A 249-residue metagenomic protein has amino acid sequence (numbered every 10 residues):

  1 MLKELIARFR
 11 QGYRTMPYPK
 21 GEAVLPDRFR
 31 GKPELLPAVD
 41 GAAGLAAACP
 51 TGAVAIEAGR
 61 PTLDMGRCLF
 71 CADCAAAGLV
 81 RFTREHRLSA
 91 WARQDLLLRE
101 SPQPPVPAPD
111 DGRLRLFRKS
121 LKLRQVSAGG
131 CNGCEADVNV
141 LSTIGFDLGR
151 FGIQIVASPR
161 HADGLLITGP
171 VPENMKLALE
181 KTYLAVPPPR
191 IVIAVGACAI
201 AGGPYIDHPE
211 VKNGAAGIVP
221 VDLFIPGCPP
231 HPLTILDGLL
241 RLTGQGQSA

Functional and structural regions predicted by a protein language model:
M1-A48, G52: Ferredoxin-type iron-sulfur electron-transfer modules and their immediate structural context
K3, A7, R14-M16, E22 (+2 more regions): Flanking helices and flexible, charged tails adjoining ferredoxin-like Fe-S electron-transfer domains in multi-subunit
L35, A43-R93: Iron-sulfur cluster-binding cysteine motifs and their immediate structural context in ferredoxin-like electron-transfer
A38, G66, T168-V171: Structural motif
A43, L88-S89, C131-N132, P230-L233: A short acidic, often aromatic-flanked loop/helix-cap motif at beta-alpha or helix-coil junctions that lines enzyme
P61-C68, K122-V126, V195: Immediate flanking context of iron-sulfur cluster ligation sites
A136-V138, T143-F146, R150-L236: Cofactor-cradling patches in redox/metallo enzymes
A201, L239-L242, A249: Long C-terminal interaction/binding lobes of large macromolecular proteins
